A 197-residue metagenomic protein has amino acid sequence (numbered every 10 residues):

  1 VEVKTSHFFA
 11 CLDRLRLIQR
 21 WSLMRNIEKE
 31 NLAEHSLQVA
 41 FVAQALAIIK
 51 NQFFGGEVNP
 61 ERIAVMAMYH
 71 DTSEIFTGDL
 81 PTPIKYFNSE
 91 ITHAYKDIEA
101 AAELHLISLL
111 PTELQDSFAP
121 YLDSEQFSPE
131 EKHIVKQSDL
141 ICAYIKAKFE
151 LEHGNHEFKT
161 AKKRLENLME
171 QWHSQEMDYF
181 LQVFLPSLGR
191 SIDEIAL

Functional and structural regions predicted by a protein language model:
V1-L197: Alpha-helical, largely C-terminal catalytic domains that coordinate divalent metal ions via clustered Asp/Glu/His
